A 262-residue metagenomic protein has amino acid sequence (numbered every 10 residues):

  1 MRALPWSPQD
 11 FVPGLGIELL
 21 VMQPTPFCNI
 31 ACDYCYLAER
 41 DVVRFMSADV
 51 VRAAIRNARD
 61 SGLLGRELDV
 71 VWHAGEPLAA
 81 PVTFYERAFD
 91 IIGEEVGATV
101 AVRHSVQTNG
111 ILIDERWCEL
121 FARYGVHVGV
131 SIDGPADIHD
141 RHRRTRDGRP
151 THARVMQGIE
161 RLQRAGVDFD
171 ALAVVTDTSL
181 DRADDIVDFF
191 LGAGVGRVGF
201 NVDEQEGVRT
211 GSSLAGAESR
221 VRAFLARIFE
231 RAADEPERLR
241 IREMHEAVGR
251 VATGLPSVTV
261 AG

Functional and structural regions predicted by a protein language model:
R2-E119, Y124: Conserved alpha-helical substructure of the radical SAM core
Q23, H73, Q107, S131 (+3 more regions): Generic beta-strand/beta-sheet core signal
P24-C28, I132-A136, V202-E204: Short, small-residue-rich loop/turn micro-motifs
I30-Y34, A136-D140, G207-T210: Short acidic/His/Gly/Ser-rich catalytic and metal-binding motifs that mark active-site loops of diverse hydrolases
L37-R40, H73-G75, H142-R144, V174-T176 (+1 more regions): Short strand-loop junctions, especially beta-strand C-caps/beta-turns that link beta-sheets to coils or alpha-helices
S47-V51, Y85, H152-V155, V221 (+1 more regions): Amphipathic alpha-helical segments in well-structured domains
A80-V198: Conserved AdoMet/S-adenosylmethionine-binding subsite of the radical SAM
T145-A153, E160-G262: Radical SAM enzyme [4Fe-4S]-AdoMet core and its adjacent flexible, acidic and glycine-rich loops/tails across
